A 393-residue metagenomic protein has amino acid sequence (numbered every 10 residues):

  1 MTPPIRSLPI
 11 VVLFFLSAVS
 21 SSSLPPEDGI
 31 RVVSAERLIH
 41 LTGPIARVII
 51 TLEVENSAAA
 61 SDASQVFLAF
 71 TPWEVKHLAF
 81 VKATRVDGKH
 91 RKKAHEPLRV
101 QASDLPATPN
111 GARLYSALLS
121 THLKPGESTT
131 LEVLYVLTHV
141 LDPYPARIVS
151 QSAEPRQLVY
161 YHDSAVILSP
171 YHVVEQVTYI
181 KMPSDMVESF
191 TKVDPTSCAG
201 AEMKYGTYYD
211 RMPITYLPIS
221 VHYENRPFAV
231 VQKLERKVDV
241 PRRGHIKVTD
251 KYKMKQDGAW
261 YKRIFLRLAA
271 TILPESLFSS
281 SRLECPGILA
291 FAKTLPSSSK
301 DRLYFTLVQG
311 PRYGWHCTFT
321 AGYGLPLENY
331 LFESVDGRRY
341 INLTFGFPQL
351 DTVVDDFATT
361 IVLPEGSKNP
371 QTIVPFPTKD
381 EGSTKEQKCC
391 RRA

Functional and structural regions predicted by a protein language model:
M1-P3: N-terminal secretory signal peptides that target proteins for export/translocation
I5-S21: Cleavable N-terminal signal peptides of Sec/SRP-targeted secreted and luminal proteins
A18-A393: Lumenal/extracellular ectodomains and adaptor appendage modules of the eukaryotic vesicle/secretory system
